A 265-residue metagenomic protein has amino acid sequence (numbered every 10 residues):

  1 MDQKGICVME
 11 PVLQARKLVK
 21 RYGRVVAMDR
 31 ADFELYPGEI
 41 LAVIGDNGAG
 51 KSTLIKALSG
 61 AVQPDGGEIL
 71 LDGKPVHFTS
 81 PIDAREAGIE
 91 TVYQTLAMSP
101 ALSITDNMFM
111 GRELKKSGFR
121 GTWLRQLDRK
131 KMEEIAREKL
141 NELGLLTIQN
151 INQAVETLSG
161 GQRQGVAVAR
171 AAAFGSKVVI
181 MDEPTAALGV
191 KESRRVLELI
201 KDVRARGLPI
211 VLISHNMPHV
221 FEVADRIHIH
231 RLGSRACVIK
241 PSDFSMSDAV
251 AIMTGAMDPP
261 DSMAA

Functional and structural regions predicted by a protein language model:
D2-A265: Glycine-rich phosphate-binding loops of nucleotide-dependent enzymes
